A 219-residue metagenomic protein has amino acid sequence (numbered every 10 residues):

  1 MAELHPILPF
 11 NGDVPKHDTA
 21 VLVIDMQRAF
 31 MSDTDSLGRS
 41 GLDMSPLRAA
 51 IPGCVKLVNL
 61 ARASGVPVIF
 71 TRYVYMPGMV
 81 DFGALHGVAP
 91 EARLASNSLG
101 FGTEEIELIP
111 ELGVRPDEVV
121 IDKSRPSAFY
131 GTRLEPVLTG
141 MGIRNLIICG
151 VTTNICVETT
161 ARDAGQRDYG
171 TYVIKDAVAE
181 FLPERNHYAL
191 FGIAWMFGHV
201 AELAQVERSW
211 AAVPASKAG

Functional and structural regions predicted by a protein language model:
M1-A20, K56-S64, D81, V88-G219: Active-site-adjacent betaalpha module
H17, D35-A61, V66-Y73: A short alpha/beta connector and helix-capping loop motif
A20-F30: Acidic-leg catalytic submotif of subtilisin-like serine proteases
A29, M76, E180: Active-site loop signature of alpha/beta-hydrolase-fold enzymes
A29-T34, M79-V80: Short acidic/His/Gly/Ser-rich catalytic and metal-binding motifs that mark active-site loops of diverse hydrolases
S36-L42, H86-L94: Short glycine/proline- and charge-enriched loop/turn segments that cap or connect secondary-structure elements
V68, Y73-A89: Early exported N-terminus immediately downstream of N-terminal targeting peptides
